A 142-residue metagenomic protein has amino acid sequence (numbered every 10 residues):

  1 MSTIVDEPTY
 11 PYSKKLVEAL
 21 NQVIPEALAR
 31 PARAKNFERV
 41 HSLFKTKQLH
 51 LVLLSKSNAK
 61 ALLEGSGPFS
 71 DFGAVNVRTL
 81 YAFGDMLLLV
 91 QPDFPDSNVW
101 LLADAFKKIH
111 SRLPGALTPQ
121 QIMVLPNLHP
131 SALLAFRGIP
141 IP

Functional and structural regions predicted by a protein language model:
M1-K14: Extracytoplasmic "Venus flytrap"
S2-T3, L80-N98: A bilobed periplasmic-binding-protein/Venus flytrap-type ligand-binding module shared by bacterial periplasmic
D6-P8, S57-K60, F94-D96: Solvent-exposed loop/turn segments at secondary-structure junctions within structured extracellular/periplasmic domains
P11-K15, A19, R39, L43 (+5 more regions): Extracytoplasmic/secreted proteins, especially bacterial periplasmic and envelope-associated proteins
P25-S42, M123, N127-L128: Short helix-initiation/N-cap motifs at beta->coil->alpha
H50-D71: A ligand-binding cleft/hinge motif common to bilobed small-molecule-binding domains
S66-A82: Short beta-strand->loop
S111-P142: An extracytoplasmic/periplasmic, membrane-proximal ligand-sensing/linker region
